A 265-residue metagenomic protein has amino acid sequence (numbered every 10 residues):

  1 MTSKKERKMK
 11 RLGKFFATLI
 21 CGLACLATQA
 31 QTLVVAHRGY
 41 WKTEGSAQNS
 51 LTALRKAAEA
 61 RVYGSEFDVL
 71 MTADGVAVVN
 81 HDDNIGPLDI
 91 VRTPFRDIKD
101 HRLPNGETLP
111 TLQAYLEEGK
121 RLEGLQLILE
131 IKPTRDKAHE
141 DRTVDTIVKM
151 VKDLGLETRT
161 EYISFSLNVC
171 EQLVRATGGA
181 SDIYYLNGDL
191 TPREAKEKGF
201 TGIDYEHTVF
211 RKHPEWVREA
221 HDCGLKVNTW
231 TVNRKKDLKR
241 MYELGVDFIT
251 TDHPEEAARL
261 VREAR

Functional and structural regions predicted by a protein language model:
T2-T32: Bacterial Sec-dependent N-terminal signal peptides
Q29-R265: Phosphate-group recognition and catalysis centered on beta-loop-alpha active-site segments
